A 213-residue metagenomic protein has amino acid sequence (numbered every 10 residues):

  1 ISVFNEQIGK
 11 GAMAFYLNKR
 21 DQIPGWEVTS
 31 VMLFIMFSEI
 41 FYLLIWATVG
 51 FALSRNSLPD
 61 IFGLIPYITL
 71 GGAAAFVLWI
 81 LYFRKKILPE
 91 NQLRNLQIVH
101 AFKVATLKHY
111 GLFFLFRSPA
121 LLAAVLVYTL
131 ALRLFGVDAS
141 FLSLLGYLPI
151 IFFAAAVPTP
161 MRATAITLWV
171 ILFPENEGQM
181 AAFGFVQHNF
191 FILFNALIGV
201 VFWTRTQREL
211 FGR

Functional and structural regions predicted by a protein language model:
S2-G11, M36-L44, T48: Mid-bilayer segments of alpha-helical transmembrane spans in multi-pass integral membrane proteins that mediate
F4-A14, L142, A154-W169: Transmembrane helix boundary and interhelical junction motifs in multipass membrane proteins
K10, A14, F34, A124-Y128 (+2 more regions): Alpha-helical transmembrane segments of polytopic integral membrane proteins, especially the permease/helical cores
K10-G11, Q22-F37, N176-Q187: Membrane-interface alpha-helices at helix entry/exit sites of multi-pass transporters
M13, L17, A131-F135, W169-F173: Hydrophobic alpha-helical interface/terminus motif in multipass membrane transporters
F15-K19, S30, Q97-V104: Short amphipathic alpha-helical coupling elements at transmembrane boundaries
F34-L43, F113-A120: Select subsegments of transmembrane alpha-helices in polytopic membrane proteins, especially boundary-proximal
G50-A156, E175-R213: Predominantly cytoplasmic-facing regulatory/coupling regions of multi-pass membrane proteins
